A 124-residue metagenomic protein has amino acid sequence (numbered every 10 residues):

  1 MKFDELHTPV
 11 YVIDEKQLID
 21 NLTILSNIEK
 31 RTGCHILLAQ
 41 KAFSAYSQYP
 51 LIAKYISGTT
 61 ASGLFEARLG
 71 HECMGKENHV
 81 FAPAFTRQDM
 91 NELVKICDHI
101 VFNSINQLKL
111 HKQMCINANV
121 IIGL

Functional and structural regions predicted by a protein language model:
M1-V12: Generic N-terminal amphipathic, Lys/Arg-enriched alpha-helix
F3-D4, L22, L64, T86: Residue-level detector of functional hotspots within protein domains
N21-R31, L69: A short, N-terminal amphipathic alpha-helix
C34-L124: Active-site-proximal beta-alpha core segment in soluble small-molecule metabolic enzymes
